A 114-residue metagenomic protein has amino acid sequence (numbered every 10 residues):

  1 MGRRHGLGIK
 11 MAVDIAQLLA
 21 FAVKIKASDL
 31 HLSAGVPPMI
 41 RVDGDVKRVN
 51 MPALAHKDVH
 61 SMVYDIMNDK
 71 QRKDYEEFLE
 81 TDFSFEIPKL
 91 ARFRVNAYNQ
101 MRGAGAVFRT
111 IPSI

Functional and structural regions predicted by a protein language model:
R3-R4: Basic polycationic patches enriched in arginine
L7-I114: N-terminal "pre-motor" subdomain/linker immediately upstream of P-loop NTPase catalytic cores
